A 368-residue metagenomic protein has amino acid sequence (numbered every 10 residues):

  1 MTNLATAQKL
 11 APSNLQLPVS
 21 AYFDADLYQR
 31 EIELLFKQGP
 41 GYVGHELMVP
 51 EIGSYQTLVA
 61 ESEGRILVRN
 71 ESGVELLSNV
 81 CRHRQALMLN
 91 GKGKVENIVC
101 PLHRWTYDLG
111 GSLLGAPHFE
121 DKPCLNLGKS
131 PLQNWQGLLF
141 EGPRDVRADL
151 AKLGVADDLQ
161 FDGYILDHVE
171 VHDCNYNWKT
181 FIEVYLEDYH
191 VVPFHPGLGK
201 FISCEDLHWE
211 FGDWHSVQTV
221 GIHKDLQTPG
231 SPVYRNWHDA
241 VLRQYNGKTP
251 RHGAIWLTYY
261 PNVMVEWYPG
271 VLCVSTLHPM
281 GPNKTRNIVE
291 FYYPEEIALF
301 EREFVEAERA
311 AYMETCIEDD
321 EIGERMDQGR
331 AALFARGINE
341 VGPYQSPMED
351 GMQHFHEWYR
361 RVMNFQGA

Functional and structural regions predicted by a protein language model:
A5-V19, D162: Short, contiguous pre-domain boundary segments
P18-V19, G44-H45, S203, P294: Short, solvent-exposed coil/turn linker segments
A21-A60: Non-catalytic accessory segments flanking enzyme active sites
F23, G73, A311: Conserved acidic
Q38-G44, M48, S112-H118, W256-P261: Short Pro/Gly-enriched beta-strand edge/turn motifs at strand-loop
M48-R144, A151: Rieske [2Fe-2S] iron-sulfur-binding domain
V68, N79, P131-Q133, L138-F140 (+1 more regions): C-terminal catalytic domain of Rieske-type non-heme iron oxygenases
